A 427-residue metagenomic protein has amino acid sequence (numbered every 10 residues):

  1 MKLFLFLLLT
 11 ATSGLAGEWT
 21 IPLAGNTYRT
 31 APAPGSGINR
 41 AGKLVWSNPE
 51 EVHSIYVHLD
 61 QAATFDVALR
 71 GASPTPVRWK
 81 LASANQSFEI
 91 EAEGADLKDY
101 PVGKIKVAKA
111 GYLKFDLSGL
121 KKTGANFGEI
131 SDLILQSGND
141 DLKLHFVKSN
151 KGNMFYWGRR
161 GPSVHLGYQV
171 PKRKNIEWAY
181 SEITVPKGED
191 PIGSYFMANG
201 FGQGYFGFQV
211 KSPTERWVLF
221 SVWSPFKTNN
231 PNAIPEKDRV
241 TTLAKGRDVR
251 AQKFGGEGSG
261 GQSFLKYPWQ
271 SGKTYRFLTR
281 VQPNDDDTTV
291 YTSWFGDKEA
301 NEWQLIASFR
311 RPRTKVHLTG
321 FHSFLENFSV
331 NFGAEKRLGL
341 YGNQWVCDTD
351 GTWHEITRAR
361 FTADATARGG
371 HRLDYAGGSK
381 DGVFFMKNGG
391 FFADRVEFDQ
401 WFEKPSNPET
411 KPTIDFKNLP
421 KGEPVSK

Functional and structural regions predicted by a protein language model:
L3-T12: Sec-dependent N-terminal signal peptides
G17-P268, L278-P283, D287-K427: Extracytoplasmic
